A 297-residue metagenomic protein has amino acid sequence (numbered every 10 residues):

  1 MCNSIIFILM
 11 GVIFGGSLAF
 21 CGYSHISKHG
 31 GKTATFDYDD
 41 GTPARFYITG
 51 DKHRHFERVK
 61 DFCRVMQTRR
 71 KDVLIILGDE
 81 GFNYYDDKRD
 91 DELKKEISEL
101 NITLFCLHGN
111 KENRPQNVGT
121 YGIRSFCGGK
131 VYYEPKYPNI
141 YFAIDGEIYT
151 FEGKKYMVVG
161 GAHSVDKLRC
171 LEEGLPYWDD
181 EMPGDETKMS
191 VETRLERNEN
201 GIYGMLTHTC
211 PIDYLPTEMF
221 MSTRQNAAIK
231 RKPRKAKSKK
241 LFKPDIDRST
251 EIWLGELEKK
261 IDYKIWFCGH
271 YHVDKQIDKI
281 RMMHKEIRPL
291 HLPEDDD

Functional and structural regions predicted by a protein language model:
M1-G11: Feature marks short, highly hydrophobic, charge-poor N-terminal signal-anchor/signal peptide-like helices that anchor
L9-C21: Single-pass alpha-helical transmembrane signal-anchor segments in small membrane proteins across taxa
G31-F36, T49, R54-F151, Q225 (+1 more regions): Core catalytic region of metal-dependent phosphoesterases/phosphodiesterases, especially metallo-beta-lactamase-like
F36-Y47, E147-V158, G204, I277-M282: Beta-strand-turn-beta hairpins that frame and shape the catalytic cleft of phosphate-ester-processing enzymes
I48-G50, L74-D79, L104-K111, A143-I144 (+4 more regions): Active-site neighborhood of phospho(di)ester-bond hydrolases with catalytic His/Asp-centered motifs
H53-V59, G81-D86, N110-V118, E147-Y149 (+4 more regions): Active-site environment of divalent metal-dependent phosphoester hydrolases
K95, T103-L107, G122-F126, Y214-D297: Conserved beta-sheet core of the metallophosphoesterase superfamily
G153-S249: Active-site-proximal loop/helix segment associated with metal-binding centers of metalloenzymes
